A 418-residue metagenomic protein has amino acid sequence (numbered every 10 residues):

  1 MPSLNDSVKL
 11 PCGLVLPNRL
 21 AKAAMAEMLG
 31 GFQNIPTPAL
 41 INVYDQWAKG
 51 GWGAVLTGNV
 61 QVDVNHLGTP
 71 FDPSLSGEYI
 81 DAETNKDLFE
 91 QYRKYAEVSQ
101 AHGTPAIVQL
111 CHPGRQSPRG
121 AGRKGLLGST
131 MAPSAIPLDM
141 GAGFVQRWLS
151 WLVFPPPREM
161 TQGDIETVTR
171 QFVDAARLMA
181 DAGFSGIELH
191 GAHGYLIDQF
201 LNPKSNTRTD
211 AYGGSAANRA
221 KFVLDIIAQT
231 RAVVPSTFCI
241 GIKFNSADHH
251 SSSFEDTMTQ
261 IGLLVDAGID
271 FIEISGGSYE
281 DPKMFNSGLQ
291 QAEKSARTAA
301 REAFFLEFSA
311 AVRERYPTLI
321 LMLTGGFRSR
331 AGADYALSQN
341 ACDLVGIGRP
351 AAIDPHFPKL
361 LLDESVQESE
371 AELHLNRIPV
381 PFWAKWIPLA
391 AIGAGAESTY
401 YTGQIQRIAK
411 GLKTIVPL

Functional and structural regions predicted by a protein language model:
M1-L418: Flavin-dependent oxidoreductase catalytic cores
